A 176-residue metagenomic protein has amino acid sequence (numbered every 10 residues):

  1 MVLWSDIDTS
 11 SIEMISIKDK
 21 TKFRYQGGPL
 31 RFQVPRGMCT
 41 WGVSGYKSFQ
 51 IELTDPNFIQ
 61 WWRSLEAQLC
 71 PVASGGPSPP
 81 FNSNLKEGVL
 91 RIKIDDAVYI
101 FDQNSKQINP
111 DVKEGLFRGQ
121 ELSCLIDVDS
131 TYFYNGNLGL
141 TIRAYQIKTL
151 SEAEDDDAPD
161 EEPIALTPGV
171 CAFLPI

Functional and structural regions predicted by a protein language model:
M1-D95: OB-fold ssDNA-binding interfaces and closely related basic DNA-contact patches used across DNA replication/repair
E13, E52, E66, E87 (+4 more regions): Glutamate identity and glutamate-enriched acidic tracts
K86-E152: Extended serine/threonine-enriched, polar tracts that run as long, contiguous segments within proteins
D155-I176: Intrinsically disordered, low-complexity terminal/linker regions enriched in Pro/Ser/Gly and acidic residues
